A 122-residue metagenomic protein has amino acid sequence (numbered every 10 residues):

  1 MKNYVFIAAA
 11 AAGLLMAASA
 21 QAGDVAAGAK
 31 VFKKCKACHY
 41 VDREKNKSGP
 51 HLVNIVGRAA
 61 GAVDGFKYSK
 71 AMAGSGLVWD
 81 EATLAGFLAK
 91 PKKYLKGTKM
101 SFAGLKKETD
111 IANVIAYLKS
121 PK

Functional and structural regions predicted by a protein language model:
M1-A8: Bacterial N-terminal signal peptides that target proteins for export
A8-L15: Bacterial N-terminal signal peptides
M16-D24: Sec/Tat signal peptide C-region and signal peptidase I cleavage site
G23-V78, A85-T98, S120-K122: Periplasmic/extracellular electron-transfer cofactor-ligation site, primarily the c-type cytochrome heme-c attachment
D24, D80, K107-D110: Acidic/polar helix N-cap motif
M100-K106: Thiol/disulfide oxidoreductase modules built on the thioredoxin-like
A112-V114: C-terminal structural segments of small proteins and small subunits
Y117: Histidine-centered phosphotransfer motif of kinases
